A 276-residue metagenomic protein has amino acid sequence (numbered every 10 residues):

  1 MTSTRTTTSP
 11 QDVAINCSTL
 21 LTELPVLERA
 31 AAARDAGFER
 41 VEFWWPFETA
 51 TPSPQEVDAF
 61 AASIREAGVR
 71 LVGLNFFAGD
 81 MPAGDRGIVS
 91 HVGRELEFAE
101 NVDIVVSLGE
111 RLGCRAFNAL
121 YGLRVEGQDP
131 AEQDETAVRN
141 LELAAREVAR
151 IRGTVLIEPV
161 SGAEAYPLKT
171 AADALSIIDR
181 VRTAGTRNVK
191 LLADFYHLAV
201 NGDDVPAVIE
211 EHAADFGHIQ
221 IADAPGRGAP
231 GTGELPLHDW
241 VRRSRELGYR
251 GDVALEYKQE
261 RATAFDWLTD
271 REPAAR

Functional and structural regions predicted by a protein language model:
M1-A14, S18-T19, E23-G37, S107 (+3 more regions): Histidine-acidic metal/acid-base catalytic patches
S3-R5, E66, D85-K190: Active-site acidic/histidine proton-transfer and metal-coordination neighborhood in alpha/beta enzyme cores
T19-L21, W45-F47, F77-D80, Y121-V125 (+4 more regions): Active-site-proximal loop/turn and secondary-structure-junction residues that shape catalytic pockets, frequently
P25, P52, E56, E97-N101 (+2 more regions): Soluble or luminal CAZymes and related metallo-dependent hydrolases
E39-R40, R70, R115, T154 (+1 more regions): Residue-level detector of anion-binding/catalytic polar loops
E42, G73-N75, N118, L156 (+2 more regions): Conserved beta-strand positions in the central sheet of alpha/beta enzyme cores
E42-R65, Y121-V125, D129, P225: Glycine-rich, proline-tolerant flexible connector loops at the mouths of alpha/beta enzymes
R65-L71: Short, structured active-site "lid" loops
